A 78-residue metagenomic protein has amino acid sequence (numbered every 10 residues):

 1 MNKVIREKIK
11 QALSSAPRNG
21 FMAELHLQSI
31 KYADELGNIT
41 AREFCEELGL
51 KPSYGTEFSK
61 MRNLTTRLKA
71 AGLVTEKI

Functional and structural regions predicted by a protein language model:
I5-K31: Short, Lys/Arg-enriched anionic-surface-contact patches
I30-A33, C45: Amphipathic alpha-helical segments within well-ordered protein domains
A41-R42, G55: Internal amphipathic alpha-helical segments of the cytochrome P450 catalytic fold
R42-L48: Short alpha-helical "recognition helix" segments of helix-turn-helix
P52-T66: Major-groove recognition helix of helix-turn-helix-like DNA-binding domains
R62-I78: Short Lys/Arg-enriched helix C-cap and helix-to-coil transition segments that create basic nucleic-acid-contact patches
